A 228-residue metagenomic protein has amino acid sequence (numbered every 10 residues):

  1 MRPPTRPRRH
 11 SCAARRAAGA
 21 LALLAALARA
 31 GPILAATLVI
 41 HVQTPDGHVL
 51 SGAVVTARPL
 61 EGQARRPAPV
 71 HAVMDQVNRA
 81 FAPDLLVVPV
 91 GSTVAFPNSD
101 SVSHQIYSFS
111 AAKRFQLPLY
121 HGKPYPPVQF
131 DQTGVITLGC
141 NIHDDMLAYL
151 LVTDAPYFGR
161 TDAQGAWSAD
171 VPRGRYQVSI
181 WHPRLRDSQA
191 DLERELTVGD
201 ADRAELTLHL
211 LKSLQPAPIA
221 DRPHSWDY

Functional and structural regions predicted by a protein language model:
M1-A14: N-terminal secretory signal peptides that target proteins for export/translocation
A18-A20: Cysteine endopeptidase catalytic domains of the caspase/legumain-like
A22-L23, I33: Cleavable N-terminal signal peptides
L34-Y228: Extracytoplasmic copper-binding redox domains, predominantly the cupredoxin/blue-copper superfamily
